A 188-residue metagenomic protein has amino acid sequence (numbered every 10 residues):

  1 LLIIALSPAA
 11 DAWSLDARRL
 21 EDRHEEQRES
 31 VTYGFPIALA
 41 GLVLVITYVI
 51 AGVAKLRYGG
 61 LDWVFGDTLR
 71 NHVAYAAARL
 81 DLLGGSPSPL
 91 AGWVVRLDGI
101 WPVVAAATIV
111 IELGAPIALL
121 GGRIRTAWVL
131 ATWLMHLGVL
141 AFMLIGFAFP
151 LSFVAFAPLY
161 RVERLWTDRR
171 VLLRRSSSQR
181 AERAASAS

Functional and structural regions predicted by a protein language model:
L1-I4, P8, L44-A54, E112-A115 (+3 more regions): Helical transmembrane-bundle signal
L1-W13, T47, S152-R164: Hydrophobic cores of alpha-helical transmembrane segments in multi-pass inner/ER membrane proteins, independent
D11-P36, T167-S188: Membrane-interfacial, low-structure loops and terminal tails that flank and connect transmembrane helices in multi-pass
E25-I50, A131: Interfacial segments of alpha-helical transmembrane regions
S30-A40, A91-V104, G121, R125-W128: Membrane-interface helix-boundary signature
G41, V45, V49-V110: Membrane-interfacial catalytic/cofactor-binding modules of polytopic membrane enzymes
V64, F142-S177, A181-A187: Non-catalytic, membrane-anchoring transmembrane segments at the edges
V103-Y160: Membrane-water interface signatures at transmembrane helix termini and the short loops that connect adjacent helices
